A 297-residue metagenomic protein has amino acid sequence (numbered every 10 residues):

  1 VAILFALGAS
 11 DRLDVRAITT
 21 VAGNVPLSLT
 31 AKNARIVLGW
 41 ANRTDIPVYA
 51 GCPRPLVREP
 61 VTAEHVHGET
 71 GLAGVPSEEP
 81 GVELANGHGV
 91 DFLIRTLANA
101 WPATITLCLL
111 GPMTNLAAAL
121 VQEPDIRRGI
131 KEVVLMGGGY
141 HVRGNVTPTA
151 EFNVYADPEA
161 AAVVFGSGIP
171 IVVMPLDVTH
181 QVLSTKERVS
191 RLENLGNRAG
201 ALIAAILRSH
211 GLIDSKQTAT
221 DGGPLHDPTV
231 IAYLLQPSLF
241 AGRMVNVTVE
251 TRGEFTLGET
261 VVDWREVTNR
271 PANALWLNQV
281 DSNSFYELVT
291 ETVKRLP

Functional and structural regions predicted by a protein language model:
V1-I36, T44, T70, V75-H180 (+1 more regions): Active-site histidine-anchored catalytic micro-motif
A2-V15, Y155, E159, V172-P297: Conformational coupling and interaction surfaces
N24-N33, L56-V57, G139-R143, T248-R265: Short, mixed-charge aromatic SLiMs
A31-A100, A272-W276, V280, S284 (+1 more regions): Metal-dependent C-N hydrolase catalytic cores
V48, V164, I231: A residue-level signal for conserved active-site and pocket-lining positions in enzyme catalytic cores
C52, T62, G68-G71, P80 (+7 more regions): Glycine-rich, flexible loop/turn motifs
H67-E69, N115, H210, H226: Histidine-centered active-site/metal-ligand motif
